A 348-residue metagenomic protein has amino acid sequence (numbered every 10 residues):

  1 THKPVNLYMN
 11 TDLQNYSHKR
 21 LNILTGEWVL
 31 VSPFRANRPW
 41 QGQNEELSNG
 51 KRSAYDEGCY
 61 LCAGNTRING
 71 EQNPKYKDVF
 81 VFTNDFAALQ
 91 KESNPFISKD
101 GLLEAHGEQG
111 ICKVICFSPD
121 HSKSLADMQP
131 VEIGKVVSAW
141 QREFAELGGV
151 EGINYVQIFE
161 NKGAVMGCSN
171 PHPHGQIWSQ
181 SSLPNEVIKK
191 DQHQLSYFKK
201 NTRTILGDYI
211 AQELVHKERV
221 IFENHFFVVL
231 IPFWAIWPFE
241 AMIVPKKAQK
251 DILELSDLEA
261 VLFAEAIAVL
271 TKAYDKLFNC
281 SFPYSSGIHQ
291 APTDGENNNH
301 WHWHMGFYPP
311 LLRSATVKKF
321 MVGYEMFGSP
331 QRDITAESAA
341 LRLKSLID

Functional and structural regions predicted by a protein language model:
V5-H172, W178-L258, T271-K272, P283-Y284 (+1 more regions): Active-site microenvironments that recognize anionic phosphate/pyrophosphate groups
L262-S281: Extended C-terminal subregions enriched in glycine
S286-Q290: Acidic/histidine-rich, metal-coordinating catalytic segments
